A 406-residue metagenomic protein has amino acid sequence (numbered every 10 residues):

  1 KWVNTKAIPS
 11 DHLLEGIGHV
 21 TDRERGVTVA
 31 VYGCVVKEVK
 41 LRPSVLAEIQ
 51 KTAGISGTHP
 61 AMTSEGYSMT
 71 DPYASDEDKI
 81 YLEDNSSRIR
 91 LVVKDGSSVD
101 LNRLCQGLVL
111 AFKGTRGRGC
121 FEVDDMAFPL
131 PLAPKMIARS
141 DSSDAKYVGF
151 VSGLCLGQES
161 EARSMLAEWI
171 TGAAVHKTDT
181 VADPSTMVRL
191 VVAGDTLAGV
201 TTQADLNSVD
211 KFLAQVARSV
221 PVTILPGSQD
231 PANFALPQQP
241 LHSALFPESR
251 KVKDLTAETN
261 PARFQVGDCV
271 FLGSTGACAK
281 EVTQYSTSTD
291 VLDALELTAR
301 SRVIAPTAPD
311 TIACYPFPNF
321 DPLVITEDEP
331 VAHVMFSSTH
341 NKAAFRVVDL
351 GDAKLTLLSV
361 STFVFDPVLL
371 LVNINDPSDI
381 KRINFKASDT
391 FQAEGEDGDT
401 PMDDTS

Functional and structural regions predicted by a protein language model:
K1-S406: Extended recognition/assembly regions associated with phosphoester-bond processing machinery
